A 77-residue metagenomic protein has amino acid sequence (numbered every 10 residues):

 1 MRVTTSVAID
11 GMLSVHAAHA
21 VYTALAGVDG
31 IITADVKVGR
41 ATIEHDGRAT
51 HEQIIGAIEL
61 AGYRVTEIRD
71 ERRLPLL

Functional and structural regions predicted by a protein language model:
M1-L77: Flexible metal-binding regulatory segments at protein termini and peripheral loops
